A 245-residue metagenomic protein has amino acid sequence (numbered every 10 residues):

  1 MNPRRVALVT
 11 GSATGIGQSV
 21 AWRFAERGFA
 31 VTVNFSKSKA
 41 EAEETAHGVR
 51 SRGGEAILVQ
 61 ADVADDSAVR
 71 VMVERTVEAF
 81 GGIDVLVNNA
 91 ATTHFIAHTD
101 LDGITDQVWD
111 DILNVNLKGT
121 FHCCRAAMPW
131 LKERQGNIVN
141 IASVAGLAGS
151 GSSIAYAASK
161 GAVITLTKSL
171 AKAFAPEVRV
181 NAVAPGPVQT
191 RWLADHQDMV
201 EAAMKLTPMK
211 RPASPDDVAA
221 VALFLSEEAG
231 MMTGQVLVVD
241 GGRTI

Functional and structural regions predicted by a protein language model:
A13-T14: Conserved glycine-rich cofactor-binding loop
R27-E44: Conserved glycine-rich Rossmann-like NAD(P)H-binding loop of the short-chain dehydrogenase/reductase
K39, Q60-M72, D106, D216-D217: The beta1-alpha1 cofactor-binding region of Rossmann-like NAD(H)/NADP(H)-dependent oxidoreductases
A97-D110, A203: Substrate-binding pocket helix/loop in short-chain dehydrogenase/reductase
C124, S159, T167: Active-site helix of classical SDR
C124, W130-K132, A175, S214-V239 (+1 more regions): C-terminal substrate-recognition "lid" of short-chain dehydrogenase/reductases
S143: Residue(s) in the substrate-gating loop at a strand-loop-helix junction that position the organic substrate next
